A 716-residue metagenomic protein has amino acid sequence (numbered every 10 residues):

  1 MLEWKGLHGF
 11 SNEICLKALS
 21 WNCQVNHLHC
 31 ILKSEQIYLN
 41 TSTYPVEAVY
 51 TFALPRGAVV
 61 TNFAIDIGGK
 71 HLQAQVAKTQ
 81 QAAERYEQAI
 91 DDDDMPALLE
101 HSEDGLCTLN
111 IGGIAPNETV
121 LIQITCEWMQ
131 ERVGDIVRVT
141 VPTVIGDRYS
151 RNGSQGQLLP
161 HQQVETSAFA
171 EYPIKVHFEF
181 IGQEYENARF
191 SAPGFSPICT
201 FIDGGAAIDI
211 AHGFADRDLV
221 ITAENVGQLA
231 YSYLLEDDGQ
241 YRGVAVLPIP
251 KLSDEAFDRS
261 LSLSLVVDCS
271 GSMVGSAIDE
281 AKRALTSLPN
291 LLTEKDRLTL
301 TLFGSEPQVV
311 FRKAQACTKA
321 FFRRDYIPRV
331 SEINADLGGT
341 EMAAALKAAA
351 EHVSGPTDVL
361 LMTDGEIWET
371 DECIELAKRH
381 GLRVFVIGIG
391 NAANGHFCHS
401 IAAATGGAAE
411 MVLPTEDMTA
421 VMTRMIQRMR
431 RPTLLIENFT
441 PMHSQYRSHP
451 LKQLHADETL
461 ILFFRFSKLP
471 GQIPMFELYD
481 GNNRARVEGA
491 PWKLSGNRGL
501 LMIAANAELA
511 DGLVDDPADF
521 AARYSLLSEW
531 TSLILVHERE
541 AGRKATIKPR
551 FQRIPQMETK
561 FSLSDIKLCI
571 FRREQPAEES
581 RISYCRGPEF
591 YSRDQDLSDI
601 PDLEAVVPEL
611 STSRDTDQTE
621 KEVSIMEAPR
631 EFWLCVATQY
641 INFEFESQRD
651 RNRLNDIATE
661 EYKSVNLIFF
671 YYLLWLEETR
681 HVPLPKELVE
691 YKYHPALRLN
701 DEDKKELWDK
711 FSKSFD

Functional and structural regions predicted by a protein language model:
M1-L28: N-terminal, polar/Ser/Thr-rich
W21-I31, Y38, G113-T119, Q453-H455: Short, solvent-exposed beta-strand/turn "edge" segments of beta-rich domains on protein surfaces
Y38-Y44, F52-L54: Asparagine-centered strand-capping/turn motif at beta-strand->loop junctions
P45-E47, L72-Q73: Short acidic/proline- and small/hydrophobic-mixed sequence motifs that coincide with surface turns and coil-to-beta
N62-H101, I114, L121-V266, L288 (+2 more regions): An acidic, Ser/Thr-enriched
F257-T318, A344-L346, A350, S354-M362 (+2 more regions): Von Willebrand factor
I333, A350, T363-L413, D417-R424 (+2 more regions): VWA/integrin I-like adhesion module and closely mimicked acidic/polar interface patches used
I570-D716: Preference for long, amphipathic alpha-helical scaffolds in soluble/luminal domains and all-alpha bundles
